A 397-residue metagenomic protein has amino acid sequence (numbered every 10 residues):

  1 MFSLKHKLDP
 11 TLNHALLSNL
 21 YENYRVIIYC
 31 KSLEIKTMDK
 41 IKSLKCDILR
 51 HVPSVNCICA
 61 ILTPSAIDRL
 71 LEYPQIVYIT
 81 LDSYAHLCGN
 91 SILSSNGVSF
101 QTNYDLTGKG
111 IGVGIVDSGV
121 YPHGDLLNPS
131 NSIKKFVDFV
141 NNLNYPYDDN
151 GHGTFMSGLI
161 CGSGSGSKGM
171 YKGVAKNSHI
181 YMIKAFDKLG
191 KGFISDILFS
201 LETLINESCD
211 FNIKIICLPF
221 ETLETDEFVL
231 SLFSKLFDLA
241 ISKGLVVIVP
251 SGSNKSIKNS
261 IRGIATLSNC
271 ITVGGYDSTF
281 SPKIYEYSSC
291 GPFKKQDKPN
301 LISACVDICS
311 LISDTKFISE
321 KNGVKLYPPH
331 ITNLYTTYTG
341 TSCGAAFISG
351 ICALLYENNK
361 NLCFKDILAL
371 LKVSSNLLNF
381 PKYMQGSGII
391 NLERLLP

Functional and structural regions predicted by a protein language model:
M1-N13, I35-V98, T102, G386: Autoinhibitory propeptides
L12-C30: Short glycine-/aliphatic-rich beta-strand segments at the starts of folded cytosolic domains
N103-V113, G119-K134, N144-I194, K214 (+3 more regions): Subtilisin-like serine protease catalytic core
L143-T154, T336-A346: Gly/Ser-rich catalytic serine loop of serine hydrolases
C161-G162, E202-T203, S349-E357: Short glycine/serine- and small hydrophobic-enriched flexible loop segments
F186-N269, T337-T339, C343-A345, M384: Substrate-binding/access-modulating region of protease and related hydrolase catalytic domains
I213-C217, E357-P397: C-terminal subdomain of the subtilisin-like protease fold in secreted/lumenal serine endopeptidases
A265-A353: Extracellular S/T/G-rich loop segment that most often corresponds to the catalytic His/Ser-adjacent loop
